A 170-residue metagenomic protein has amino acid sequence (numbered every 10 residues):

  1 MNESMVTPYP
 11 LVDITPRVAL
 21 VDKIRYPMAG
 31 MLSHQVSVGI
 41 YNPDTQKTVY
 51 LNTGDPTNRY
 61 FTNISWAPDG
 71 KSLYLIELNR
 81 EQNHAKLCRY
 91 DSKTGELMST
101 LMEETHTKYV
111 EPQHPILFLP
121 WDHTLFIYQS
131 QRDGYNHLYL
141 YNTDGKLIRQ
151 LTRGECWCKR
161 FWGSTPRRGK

Functional and structural regions predicted by a protein language model:
M1-Y50: Predominantly five- to eight-bladed beta-propeller fold
D22-S37, G54-L78, H84-S92, L97-Q129 (+2 more regions): Conserved beta-propeller blade repeats
N42-Q46, S92-G95, N142-K146: Short loop/turn segments that connect beta-strands within beta-propeller blades
V49, M98-S99, I148-R149: A structural motif specific to WD40 beta-propellers
Q82, D133, K146: Short alpha-helical
T152: Ser/Thr-centric signal marking residues that sit in or immediately flank functional binding/regulatory motifs
